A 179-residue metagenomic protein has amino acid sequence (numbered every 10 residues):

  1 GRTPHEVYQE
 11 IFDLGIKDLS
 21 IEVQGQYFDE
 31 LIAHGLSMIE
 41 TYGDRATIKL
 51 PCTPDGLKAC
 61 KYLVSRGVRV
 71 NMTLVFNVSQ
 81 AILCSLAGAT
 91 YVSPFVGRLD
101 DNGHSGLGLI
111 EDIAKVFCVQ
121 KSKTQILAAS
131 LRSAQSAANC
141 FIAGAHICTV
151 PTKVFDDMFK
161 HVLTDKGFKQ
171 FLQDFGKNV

Functional and structural regions predicted by a protein language model:
G1-Y62, R66, V96: Active-site beta->alpha loop and helix N-cap motifs at the rims of alpha/beta catalytic domains
H5-Q9, G35-L36, C60, A81 (+3 more regions): Generic structural signal for well-ordered alpha-helices, preferentially at hydrophobic/aromatic core positions
K17-V23, A46-L50, V68-T73, V92-P94 (+2 more regions): Hydrophobic faces of well-ordered beta-strands that scaffold small-molecule active sites in alpha/beta enzyme cores
E22-Q26, P51-D55, V75-N77, G97 (+2 more regions): Active-site beta-loop-alpha junctions enriched in small/polar residues
E30-H34, M38, A59, N77-A87 (+1 more regions): Catalytic cores of alpha/beta
L74, T90-N102, A143-T164: Glycine-rich phosphate-binding active-site loops on the catalytic face of alpha/beta enzymes
L74-L109, I113-V116: Histidine/lysine/aspartate-rich catalytic loop segments that bind and position anionic ligands
I110, D157-V179: C-terminal helical cap(s) of enzyme catalytic domains, especially alpha/beta-barrels
